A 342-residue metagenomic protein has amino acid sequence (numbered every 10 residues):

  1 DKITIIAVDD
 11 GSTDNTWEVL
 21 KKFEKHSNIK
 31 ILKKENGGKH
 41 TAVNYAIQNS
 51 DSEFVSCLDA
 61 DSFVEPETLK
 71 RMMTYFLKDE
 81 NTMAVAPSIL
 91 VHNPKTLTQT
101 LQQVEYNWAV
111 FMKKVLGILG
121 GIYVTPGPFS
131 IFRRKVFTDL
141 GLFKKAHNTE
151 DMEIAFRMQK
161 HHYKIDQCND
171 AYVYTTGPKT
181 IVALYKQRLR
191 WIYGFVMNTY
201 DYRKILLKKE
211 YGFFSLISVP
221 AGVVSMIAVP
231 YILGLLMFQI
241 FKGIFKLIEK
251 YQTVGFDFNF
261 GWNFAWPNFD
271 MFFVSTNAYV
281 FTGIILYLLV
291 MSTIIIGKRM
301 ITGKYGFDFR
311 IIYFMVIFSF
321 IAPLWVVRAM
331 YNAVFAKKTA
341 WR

Functional and structural regions predicted by a protein language model:
D1-K33: Acidic donor-binding segment of Leloir-type glycosyltransferases
W17-K21, K39-Q48, A155-F156: Short, conserved alpha-helix that lines the donor NDP-sugar binding/gating region of sugar-transfer enzymes
E24, E35, H40-A42, S52-E53 (+3 more regions): Long helical/loop segments within the catalytic core of UDP-sugar-dependent glycosyltransferases, especially the large
S62-F63: Acidic metal-phosphate-binding loop of nucleotide-sugar-dependent transferases
A155-V173: Catalytic donor-sugar/metal-binding loop of nucleotide-sugar-dependent glycosyltransferases
K179-A183, Q187-M315, V334-R342: Basic/Trp-rich segment in TM-proximal cytosolic loops or flexible interdomain/linker regions
I312-A329: Hydrophobic, aromatic-rich membrane-embedded alpha-helical segments
